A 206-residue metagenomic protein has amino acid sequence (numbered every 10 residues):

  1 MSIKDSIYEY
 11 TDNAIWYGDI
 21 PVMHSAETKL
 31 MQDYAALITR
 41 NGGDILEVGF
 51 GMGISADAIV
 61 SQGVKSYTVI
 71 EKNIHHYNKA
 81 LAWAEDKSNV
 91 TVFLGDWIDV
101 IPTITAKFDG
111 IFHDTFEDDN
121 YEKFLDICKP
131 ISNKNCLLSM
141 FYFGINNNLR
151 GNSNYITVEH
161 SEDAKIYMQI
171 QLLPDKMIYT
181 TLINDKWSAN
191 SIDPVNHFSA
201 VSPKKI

Functional and structural regions predicted by a protein language model:
M1-G42: Class I SAM-dependent methyltransferase Rossmann-like catalytic core, especially the SAM/SAH-binding loop
N41-G51: Conserved class I S-adenosyl-L-methionine
G43, K65, D109: Conserved acidic residues
M52-V64: Conserved SAM-binding loop of SAM-dependent methyltransferases across substrates and taxa, primarily the Class I
S66-E71: Conserved SAM-binding motif I beta-strand of class I
K72-I104: S-adenosyl-L-methionine
H76, I104, D119-I206: C-terminal substrate-binding/active-site "lid" region of AdoMet-derived donor-dependent transferases
P102-I111, T115: A short acidic, Gly/Pro-enriched loop at the edge of an enzyme's catalytic core that lines a small-molecule cofactor
